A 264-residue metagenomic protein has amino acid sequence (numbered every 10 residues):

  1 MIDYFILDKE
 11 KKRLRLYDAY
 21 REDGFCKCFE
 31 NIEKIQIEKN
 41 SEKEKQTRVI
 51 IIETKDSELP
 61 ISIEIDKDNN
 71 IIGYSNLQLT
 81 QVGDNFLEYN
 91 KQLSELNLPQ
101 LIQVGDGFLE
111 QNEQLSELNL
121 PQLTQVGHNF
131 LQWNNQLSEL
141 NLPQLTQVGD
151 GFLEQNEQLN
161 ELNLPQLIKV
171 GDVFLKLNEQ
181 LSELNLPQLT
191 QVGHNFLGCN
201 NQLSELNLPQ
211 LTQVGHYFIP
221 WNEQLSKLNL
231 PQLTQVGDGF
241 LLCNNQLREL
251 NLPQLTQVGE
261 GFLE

Functional and structural regions predicted by a protein language model:
D8-K9: Intrinsically disordered, low-structural-confidence terminal and linker regions
L16-D18: Cullin-RING E3 adaptor/co-adaptor recruitment helices
E22-L93, N97-L98, Q103-G105, G127: LRR N-terminal entry segment and analogous cap-like coil->beta motifs
L59-P60, K67-T80, Q92-I102, Q114-T124 (+6 more regions): Structural signature of tandem-repeat unit edges
N76-L77, N85-Q92, Q103-Q114, G127-Q136 (+6 more regions): Concave beta-strand-loop units of leucine-rich repeat
